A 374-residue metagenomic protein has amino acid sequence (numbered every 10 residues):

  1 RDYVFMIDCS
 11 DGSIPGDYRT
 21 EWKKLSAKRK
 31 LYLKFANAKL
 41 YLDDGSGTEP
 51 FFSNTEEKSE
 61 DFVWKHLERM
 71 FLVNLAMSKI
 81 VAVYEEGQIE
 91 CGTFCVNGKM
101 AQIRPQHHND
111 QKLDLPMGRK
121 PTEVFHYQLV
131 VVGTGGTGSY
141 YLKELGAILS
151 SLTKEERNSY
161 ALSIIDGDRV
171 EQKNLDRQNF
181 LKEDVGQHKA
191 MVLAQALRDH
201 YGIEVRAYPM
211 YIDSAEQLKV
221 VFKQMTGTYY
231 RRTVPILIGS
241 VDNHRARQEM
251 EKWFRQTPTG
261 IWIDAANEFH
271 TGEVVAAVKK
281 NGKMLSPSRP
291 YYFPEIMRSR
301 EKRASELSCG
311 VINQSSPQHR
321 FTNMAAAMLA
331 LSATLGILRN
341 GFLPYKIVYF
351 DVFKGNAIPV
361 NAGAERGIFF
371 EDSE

Functional and structural regions predicted by a protein language model:
R1, H188-V234, V241-Q248, F254: A structured beta-alpha segment of the ubiquitous adenosine-cofactor-binding alpha/beta core
R1-T137, Y141, S150, Y229-I236 (+1 more regions): Glycine-rich phosphate/adenylate-binding loop
F5, A161, E204-R206, I261: Conserved beta-strand segments of alpha/beta enzyme cores
M100-A101, G167-V170, Y211-A215, K354-A357: Short, internal active-site loops enriched in acidic
S139-L152, L162, A194: Short, well-ordered amphipathic alpha-helices
L142, K173-Q178, L218-K219, Q248-E251: A short acidic (Asp/Glu
S150-R157, V205: Glycine-rich phosphate/ribose-binding loops and adjacent secondary-structure elements that form binding surfaces
N158-E204: Glycine-rich phosphate-binding loop and adjoining beta1-alpha1-beta2 segment of Rossmann-like nucleotide-binding folds
